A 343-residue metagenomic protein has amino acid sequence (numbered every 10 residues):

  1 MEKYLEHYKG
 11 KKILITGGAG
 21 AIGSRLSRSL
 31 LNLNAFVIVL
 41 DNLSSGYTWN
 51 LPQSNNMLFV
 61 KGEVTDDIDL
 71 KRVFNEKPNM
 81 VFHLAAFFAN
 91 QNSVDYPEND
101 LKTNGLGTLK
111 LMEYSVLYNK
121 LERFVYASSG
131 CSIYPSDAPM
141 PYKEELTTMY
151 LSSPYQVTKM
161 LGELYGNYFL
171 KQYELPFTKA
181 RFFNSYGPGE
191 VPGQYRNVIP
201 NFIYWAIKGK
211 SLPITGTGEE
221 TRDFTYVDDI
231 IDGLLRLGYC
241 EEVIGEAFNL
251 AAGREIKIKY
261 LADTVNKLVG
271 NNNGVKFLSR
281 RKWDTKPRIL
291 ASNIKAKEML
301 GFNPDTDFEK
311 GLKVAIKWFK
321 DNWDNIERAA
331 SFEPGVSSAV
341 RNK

Functional and structural regions predicted by a protein language model:
M1-E6, G17, E144, I207-K343: C-terminal substrate-binding subdomain of Rossmann-fold SDR/epimerase-dehydratase oxidoreductases
M1-S185, K313, K317, D321-N322 (+2 more regions): N-terminal Rossmann-like NAD(P)+-binding domain of SDR-like oxidoreductases, especially those catalyzing
R72-E76, Y114, W205, G233 (+1 more regions): CheY-like receiver
D95-Y96, P154, G189-Q194, P287: Short, solvent-exposed loop/turn segments at secondary-structure boundaries
L161, Y165, F169, F202 (+2 more regions): Hydrophobic alpha-helix immediately C-terminal to the catalytic Tyr-X-X-X-Lys motif of short-chain
N184, E190-V191, E220-R222: Heptad-repeat alpha-helical coiled-coil signaling segments
G187-P188, W283: Short beta-strand->alpha-helix junction loop in the catalytic core of nucleotide-activated group-transfer enzymes
